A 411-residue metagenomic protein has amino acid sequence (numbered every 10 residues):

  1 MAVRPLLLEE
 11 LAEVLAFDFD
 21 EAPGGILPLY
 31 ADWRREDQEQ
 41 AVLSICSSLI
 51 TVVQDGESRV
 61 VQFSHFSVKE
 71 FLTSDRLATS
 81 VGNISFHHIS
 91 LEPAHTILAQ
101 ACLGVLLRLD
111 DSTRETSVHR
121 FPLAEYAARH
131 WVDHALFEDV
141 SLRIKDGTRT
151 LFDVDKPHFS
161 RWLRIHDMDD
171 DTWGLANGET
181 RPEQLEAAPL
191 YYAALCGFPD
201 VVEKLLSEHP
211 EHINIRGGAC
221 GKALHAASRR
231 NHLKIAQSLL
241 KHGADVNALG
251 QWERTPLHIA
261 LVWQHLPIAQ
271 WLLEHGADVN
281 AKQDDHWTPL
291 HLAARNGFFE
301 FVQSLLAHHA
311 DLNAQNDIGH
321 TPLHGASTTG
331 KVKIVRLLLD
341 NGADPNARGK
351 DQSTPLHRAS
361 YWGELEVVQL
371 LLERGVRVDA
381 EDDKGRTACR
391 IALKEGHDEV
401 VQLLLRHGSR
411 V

Functional and structural regions predicted by a protein language model:
M1-I215, K222, A226-Q237, K241: Leucine/isoleucine-rich amphipathic helices and adjacent mixed helix/strand linkers that form non-membrane
R181-L190, I215-A223, L249-T255, K282-T288 (+3 more regions): Ankyrin-repeat boundary/"N-cap" motif
Y192-G197, A226-H232, I259-H265, L292-F298 (+3 more regions): Ankyrin repeat A-helix N-terminal signature
F198-L206, H232-L240, H265-L273, F298-L306 (+3 more regions): Ankyrin repeat structural motif
H212-I213, V246, V279, L312 (+3 more regions): Ankyrin-repeat inter-repeat connecting loop/turn
G218, A260-V262, D278, W287 (+10 more regions): "… SH3/SAM/PH, and C2H2 zinc fingers" -> "… SH3/SAM/PH, FHA domains, and C2H2 zinc fingers"
D379-V411: Leucine-rich solenoid repeat scaffolds
